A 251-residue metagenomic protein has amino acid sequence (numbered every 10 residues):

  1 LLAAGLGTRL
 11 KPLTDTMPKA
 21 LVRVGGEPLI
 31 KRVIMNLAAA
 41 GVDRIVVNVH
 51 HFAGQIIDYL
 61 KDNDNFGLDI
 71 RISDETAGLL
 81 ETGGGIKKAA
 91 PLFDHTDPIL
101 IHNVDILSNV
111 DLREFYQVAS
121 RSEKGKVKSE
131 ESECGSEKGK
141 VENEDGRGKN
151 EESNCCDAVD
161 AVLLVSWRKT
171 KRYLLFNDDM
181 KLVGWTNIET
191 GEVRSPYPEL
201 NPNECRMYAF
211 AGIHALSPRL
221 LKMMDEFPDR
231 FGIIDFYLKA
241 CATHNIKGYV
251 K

Functional and structural regions predicted by a protein language model:
L1, R23, E27-N103, E114 (+4 more regions): Conserved N-terminal catalytic core of the sugar/cofactor nucleotidyltransferase
L1-D15, A38-A40: N-terminal nucleotide-binding beta1-loop-alpha1 segment
L6, M17, F52, T76 (+1 more regions): A generic "binding-loop/recognition-motif" signal
R23, L175, A215-S217: Short, well-ordered beta-strand micro-motif
N48, S73-E75, V162-V165, W185 (+1 more regions): Generic beta-sheet signal
H51, A161-D178: Short beta-strand-to-loop element that shapes/binds the nucleotide-sugar donor at the catalytic cleft/hinge
D97-H102, L107-S108, L112-E123, C155-C156 (+2 more regions): Catalytic-core segments of class I nucleotidyltransferases/pyrophosphorylases that form NMP-activated intermediates
S122-C155, P202: Short, basic, low-complexity termini and linkers enriched in Ser/Thr/Gly/Pro that act as targeting/leader peptides
